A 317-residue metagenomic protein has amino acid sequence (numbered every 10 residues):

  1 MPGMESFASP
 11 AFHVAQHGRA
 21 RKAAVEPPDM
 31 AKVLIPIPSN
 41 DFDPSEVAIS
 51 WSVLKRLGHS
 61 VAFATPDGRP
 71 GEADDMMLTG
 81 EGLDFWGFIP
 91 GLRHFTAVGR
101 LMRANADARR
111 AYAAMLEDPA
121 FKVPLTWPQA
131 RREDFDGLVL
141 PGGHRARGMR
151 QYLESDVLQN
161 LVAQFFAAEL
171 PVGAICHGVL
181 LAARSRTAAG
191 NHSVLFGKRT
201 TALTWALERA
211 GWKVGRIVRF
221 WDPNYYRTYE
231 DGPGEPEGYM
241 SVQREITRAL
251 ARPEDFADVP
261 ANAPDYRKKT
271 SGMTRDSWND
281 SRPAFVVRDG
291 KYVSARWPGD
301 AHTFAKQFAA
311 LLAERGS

Functional and structural regions predicted by a protein language model:
P2-A168, L181-S317: Extended, subdomain-level signal for the structured scaffold at the beginning of enzyme domains
P171-V172: Conserved, well-structured core segments that form or line functional sites
H177-V179: Rossmann-fold NAD(P)-binding glycine/threonine-rich loop
